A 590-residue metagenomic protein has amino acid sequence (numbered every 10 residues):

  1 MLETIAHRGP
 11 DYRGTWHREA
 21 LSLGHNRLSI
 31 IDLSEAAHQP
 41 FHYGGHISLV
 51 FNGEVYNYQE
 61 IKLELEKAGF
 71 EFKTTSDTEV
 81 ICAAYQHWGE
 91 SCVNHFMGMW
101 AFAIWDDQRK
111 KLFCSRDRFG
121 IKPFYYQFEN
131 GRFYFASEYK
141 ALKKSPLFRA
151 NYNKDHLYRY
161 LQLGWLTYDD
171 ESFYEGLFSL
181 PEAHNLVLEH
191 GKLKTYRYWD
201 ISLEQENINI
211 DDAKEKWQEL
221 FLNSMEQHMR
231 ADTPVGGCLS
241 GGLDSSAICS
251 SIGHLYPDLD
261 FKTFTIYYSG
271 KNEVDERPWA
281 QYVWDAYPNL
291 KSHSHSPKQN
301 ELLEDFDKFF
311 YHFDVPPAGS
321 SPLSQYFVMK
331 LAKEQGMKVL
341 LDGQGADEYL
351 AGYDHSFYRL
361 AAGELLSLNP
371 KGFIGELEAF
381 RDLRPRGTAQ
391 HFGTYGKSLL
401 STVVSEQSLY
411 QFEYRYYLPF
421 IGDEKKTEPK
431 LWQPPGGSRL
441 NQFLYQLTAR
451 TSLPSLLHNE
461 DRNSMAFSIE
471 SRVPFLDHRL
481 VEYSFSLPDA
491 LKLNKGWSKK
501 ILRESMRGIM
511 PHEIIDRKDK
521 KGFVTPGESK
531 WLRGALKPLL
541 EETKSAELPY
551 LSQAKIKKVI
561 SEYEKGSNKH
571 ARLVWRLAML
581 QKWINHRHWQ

Functional and structural regions predicted by a protein language model:
M1-F313, Q325, G508, E513 (+2 more regions): Cysteine-centered catalytic environments shared across enzyme families
E3, A20, S91, K144-S145 (+8 more regions): Adenosyl-5′-phosphate
Y12, P123, S245, A346 (+2 more regions): Short hydrophobic/aromatic residue motifs in ordered secondary structure
G241, G345, K520-V524: A glycine-rich phosphate-binding loop feature that marks nucleotide/adenosyl-phosphate handling sites
D307-Y311, E334, H355-Y358, K530-W531: Short low-complexity, flexible loop/linker segments enriched in glycine and/or proline with clustered acidic
P317-G319: Acceptor-substrate binding/catalytic loop of class I
M337-D347, A351-Y353: Short acidic/histidine-rich active-site segments
Y349-E378: A mobile, often basic/glycine-rich helix-loop segment that functions as the active-site lid/recognition loop
